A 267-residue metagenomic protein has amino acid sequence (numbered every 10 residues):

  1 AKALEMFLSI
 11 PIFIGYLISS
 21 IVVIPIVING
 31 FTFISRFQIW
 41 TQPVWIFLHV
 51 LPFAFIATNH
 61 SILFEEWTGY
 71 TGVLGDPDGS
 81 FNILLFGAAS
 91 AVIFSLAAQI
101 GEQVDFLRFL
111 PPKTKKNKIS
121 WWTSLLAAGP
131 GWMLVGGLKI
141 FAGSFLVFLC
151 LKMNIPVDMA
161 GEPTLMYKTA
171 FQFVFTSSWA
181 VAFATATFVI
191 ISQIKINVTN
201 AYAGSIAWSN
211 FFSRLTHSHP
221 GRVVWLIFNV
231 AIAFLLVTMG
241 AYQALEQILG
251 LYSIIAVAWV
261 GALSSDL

Functional and structural regions predicted by a protein language model:
A1-L8, Q193-N210: Hydrophobic transmembrane alpha-helices that form the core helical bundles of multi-pass secondary transporters
K2-F7, I21-T41, A54-A57, R108-P112 (+2 more regions): Membrane-water interface regions at transmembrane-helix termini and the short interhelical loops of multi-pass membrane
K2-L17, I24, A57-G87, K115 (+1 more regions): Inter-helical loop and helix-membrane interface segments of multi-pass membrane transporters/permeases
M6-N29, V44-A54, L96-I100, H217-V237: Transmembrane alpha-helical segments of multi-pass small-molecule transport proteins
P25-F33, I56-E66, L138-P156, I194-A201 (+1 more regions): Transmembrane helix-loop junctions in multi-pass membrane proteins
N29-Q42, A98-G137, F141, M153-K168 (+1 more regions): Hydrophobic, small-residue-rich membrane helices and short re-entrant helix-turn-helix hairpins that build
L48-P52, L251-L267: Hydrophobic alpha-helical segments of multi-pass membrane transport proteins
F53-S61, V73-L146, T176-V198: Hydrophobic, membrane-embedded alpha-helices of multi-pass small-molecule transporters
